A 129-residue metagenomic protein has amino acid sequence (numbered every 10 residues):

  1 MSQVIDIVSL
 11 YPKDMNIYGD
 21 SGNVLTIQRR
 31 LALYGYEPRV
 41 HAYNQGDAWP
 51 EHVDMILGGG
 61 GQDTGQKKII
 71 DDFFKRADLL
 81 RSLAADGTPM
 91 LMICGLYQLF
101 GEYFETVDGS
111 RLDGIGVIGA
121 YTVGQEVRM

Functional and structural regions predicted by a protein language model:
M1-A85: N-terminal beta1-alpha1 cap of cysteine-dependent amidohydrolase-like domains
D63-M129: Cysteine-nucleophile active-site neighborhood
